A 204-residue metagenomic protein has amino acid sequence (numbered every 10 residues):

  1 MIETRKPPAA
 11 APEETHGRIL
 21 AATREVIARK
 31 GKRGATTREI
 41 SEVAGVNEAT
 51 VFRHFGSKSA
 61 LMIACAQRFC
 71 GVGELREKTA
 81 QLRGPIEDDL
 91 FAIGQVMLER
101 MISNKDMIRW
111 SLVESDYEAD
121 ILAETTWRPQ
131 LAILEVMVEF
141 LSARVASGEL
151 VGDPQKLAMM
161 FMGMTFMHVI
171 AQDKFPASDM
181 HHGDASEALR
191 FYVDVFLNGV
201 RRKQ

Functional and structural regions predicted by a protein language model:
M1-V46, A60: Basic, helix-initiating cap at the start of DNA-binding domains
A21, E87-R109, Q155-M159, S186 (+1 more regions): Amphipathic alpha-helical segments that line or abut small-molecule/effector binding pockets and mediate allosteric
A22-V26, A64, V96, M164: Short amphipathic alpha-helical elements of helix-turn-helix/winged-helix folds
K32-R33, I121, L150: Conserved hydrophobic residue
G45-F55: Short hydrophobic/aromatic patch on the recognition helix
C65-I93, M101-I102, M137: Amphipathic alpha-helical linker/stalk segments
A66, M101-A123, I170-F175: Amphipathic alpha-helical segments used for helix-helix packing
I102-S103, D120-S147, Q155-M159, I170 (+1 more regions): Amphipathic alpha-helical packing segments from all-alpha helical-bundle domains
